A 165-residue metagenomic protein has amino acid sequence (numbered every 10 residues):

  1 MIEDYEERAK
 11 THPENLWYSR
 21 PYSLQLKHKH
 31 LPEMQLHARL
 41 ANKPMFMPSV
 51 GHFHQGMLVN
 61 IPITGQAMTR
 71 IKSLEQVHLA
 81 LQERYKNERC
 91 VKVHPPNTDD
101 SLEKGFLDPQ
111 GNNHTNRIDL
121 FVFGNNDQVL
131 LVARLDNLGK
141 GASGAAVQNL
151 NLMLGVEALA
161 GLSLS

Functional and structural regions predicted by a protein language model:
M1-L131: C-terminal substrate-binding/catalytic lobe of Rossmann-fold NAD(P)-dependent oxidoreductases
R117-S165: NAD(P)-dependent Rossmann-like dehydrogenase/reductase catalytic/cofactor-binding core
